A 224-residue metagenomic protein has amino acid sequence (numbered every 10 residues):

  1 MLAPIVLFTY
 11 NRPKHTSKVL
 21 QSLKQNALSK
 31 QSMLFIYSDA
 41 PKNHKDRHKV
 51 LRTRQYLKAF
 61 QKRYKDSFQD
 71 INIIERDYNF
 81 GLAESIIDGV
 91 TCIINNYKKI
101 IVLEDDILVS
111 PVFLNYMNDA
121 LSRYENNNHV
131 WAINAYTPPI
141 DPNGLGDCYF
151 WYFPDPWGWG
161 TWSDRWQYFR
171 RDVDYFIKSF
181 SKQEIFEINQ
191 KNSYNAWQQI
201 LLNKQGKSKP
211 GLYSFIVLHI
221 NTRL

Functional and structural regions predicted by a protein language model:
M1-V102, I107-L224: An acidic/histidine-cluster motif and surrounding catalytic segment that typifies divalent-metal-assisted enzyme active
